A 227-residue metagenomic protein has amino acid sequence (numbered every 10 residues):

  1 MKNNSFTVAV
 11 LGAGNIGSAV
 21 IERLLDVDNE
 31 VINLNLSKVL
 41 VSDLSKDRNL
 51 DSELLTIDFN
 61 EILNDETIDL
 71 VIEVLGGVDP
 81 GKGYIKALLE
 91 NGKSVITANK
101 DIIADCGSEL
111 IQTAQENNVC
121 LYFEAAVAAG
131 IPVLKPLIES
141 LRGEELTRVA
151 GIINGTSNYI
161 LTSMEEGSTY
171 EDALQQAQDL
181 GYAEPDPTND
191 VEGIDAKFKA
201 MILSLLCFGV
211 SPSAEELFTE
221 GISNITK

Functional and structural regions predicted by a protein language model:
A13: Glycine-rich Rossmann-fold phosphate-binding loop(s) that bind the pyrophosphate of adenine dinucleotide cofactors
G17-S18: N-terminal Rossmann-fold NAD(P) dinucleotide-binding loop
V27-N49: NAD(P)-binding Rossmann-fold cofactor-contacting core
V31, N117-E166: Adenosine-phosphate binding glycine-rich loop
I57-A98: Rossmann-fold NAD(P) dinucleotide-binding segment
K82-A87, K100-I138: Rossmann-fold NAD(P)-binding glycine/threonine-rich loop
S163, D172-K227: Substrate-binding/catalytic subdomain of NAD(P)-dependent oxidoreductase enzymes
